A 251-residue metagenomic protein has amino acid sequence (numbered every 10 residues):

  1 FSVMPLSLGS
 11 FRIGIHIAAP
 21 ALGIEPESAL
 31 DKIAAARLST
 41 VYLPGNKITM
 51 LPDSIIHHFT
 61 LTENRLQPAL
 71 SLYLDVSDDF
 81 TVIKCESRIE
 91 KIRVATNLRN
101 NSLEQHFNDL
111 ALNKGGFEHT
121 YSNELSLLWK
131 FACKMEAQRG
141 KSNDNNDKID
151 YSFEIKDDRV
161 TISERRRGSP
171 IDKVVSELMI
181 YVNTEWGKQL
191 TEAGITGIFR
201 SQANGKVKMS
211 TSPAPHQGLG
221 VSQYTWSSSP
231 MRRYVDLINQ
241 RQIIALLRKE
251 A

Functional and structural regions predicted by a protein language model:
F1-A251: Electropositive polyanion-binding surfaces
